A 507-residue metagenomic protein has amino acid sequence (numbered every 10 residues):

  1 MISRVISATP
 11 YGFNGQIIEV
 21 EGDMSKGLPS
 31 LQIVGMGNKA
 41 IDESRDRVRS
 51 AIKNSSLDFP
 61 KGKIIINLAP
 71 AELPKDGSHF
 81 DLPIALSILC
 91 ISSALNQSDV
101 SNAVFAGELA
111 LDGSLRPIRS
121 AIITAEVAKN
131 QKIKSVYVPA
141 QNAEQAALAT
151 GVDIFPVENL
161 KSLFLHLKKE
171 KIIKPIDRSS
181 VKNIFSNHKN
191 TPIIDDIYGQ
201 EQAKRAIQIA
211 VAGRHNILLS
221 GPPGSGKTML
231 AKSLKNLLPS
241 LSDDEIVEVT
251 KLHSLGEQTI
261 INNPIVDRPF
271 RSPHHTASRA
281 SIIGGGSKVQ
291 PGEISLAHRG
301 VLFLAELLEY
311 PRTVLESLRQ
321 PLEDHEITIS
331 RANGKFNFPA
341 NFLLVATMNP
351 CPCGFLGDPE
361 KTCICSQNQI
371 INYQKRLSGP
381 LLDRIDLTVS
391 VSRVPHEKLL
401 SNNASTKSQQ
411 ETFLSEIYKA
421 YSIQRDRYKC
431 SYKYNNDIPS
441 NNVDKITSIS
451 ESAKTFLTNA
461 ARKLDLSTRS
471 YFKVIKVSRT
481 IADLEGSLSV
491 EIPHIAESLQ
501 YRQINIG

Functional and structural regions predicted by a protein language model:
M1-L218, P222-T228, S330, S470-Y471 (+1 more regions): Peripheral, non-AAA+ core regions of ATP-driven protein-machinery
V34, A40-R45, D58-P60, N67-G77 (+2 more regions): Basic, amphipathic alpha-helical bundle interface domains used for macromolecular binding and assembly
F59-G62, D99-V100, K132, T150 (+8 more regions): Short loop/turn elements that form and flank the Walker-type P-loop nucleotide-binding site in RecA-like NTPase cores
L111, L302-F303, E309-Y310: Residues immediately C-terminal
K171-I209, G213, L241-I294: P-loop NTPase nucleotide-binding/switch module
L218-Q258, D324: Walker A/P-loop
R299, A305-L307, S317: Walker B catalytic acidic pair
